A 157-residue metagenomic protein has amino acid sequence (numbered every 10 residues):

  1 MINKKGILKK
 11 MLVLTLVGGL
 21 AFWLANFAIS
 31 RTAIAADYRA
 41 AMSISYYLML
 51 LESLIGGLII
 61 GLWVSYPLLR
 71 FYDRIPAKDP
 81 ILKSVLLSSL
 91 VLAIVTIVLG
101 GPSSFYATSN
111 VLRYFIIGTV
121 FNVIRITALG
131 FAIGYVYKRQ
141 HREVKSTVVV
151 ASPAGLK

Functional and structural regions predicted by a protein language model:
M1-K157: Juxtamembrane/disordered regions of integral membrane proteins
